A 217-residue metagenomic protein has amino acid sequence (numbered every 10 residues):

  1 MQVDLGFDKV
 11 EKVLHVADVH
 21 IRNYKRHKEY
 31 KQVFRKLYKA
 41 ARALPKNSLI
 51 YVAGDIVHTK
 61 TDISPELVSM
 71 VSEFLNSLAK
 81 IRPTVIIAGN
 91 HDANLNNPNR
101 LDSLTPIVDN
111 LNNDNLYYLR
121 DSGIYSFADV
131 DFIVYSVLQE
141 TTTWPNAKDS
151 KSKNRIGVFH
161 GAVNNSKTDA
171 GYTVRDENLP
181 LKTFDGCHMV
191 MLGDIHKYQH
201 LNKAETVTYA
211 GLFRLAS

Functional and structural regions predicted by a protein language model:
M1-F74, K80, N146-K153: N-terminal active-site segment of His-dependent metallophosphoesterases
V13-H15, Y51, V134, I156-H160 (+1 more regions): Structural motif
D18, G54-D55, G89-N90, H160 (+2 more regions): Active-site glycine-centered loops adjacent to acidic/histidine catalytic or metal-binding residues that shape
R22-R26, T59-D62, N94-N96, S166-T168 (+1 more regions): A generic structural signal for short coil/turn motifs at secondary-structure boundaries
K46, K80-T84, G186-H188, E205: A short helix->loop->beta-strand "cap" motif at the edges of active sites that frequently abuts
I50, T84-I86, F132, R155 (+2 more regions): Hydrophobic/aromatic residues located in beta-strands of well-ordered beta-sheets within soluble catalytic
V71, D92-N94, P98-L181, A210-R214: Conserved catalytic scaffold of divalent metal-dependent phosphoesterases
D169-S217: Conserved beta-sheet core of the metallophosphoesterase superfamily
